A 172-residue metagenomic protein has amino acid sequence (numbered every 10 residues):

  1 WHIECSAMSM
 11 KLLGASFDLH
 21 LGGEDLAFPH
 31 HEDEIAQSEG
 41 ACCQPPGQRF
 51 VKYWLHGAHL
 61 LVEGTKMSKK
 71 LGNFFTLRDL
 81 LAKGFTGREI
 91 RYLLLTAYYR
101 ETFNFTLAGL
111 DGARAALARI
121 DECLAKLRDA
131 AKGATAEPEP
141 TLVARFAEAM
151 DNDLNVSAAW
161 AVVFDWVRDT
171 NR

Functional and structural regions predicted by a protein language model:
W1-R128: Alpha-helical recognition segments enriched in aromatics with Gly/Pro capping that present substrate-recognition
T102-F103, G109-R172: Helix-loop elements that line ligand-binding/catalytic pockets
